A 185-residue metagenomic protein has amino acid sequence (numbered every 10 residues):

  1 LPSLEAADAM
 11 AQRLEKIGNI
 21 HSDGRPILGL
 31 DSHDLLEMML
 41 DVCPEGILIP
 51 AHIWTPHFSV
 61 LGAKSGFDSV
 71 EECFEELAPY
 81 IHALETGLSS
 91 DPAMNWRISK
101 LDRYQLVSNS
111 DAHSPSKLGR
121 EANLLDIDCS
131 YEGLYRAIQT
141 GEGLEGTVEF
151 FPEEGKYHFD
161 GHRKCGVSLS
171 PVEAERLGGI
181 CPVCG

Functional and structural regions predicted by a protein language model:
L1-D23, E37, P56-G185: Charged catalytic cores and adjacent phosphate/nucleic-acid-binding surfaces used for phosphate/nucleic-acid chemistry
G29-L36: Phosphate-interacting basic helix/loop segments used at nucleotide- and nucleic-acid interfaces
L36-M39, C43-E45: Active-site acidic/histidine clusters and adjacent loop/turn architecture that either coordinate catalytic ions
P44-L48, H82: Generic beta-strand structural signal
P50-W54: Short, well-ordered beta-to-alpha junction loops that form the rim of enzyme active sites and present histidine/acidic
